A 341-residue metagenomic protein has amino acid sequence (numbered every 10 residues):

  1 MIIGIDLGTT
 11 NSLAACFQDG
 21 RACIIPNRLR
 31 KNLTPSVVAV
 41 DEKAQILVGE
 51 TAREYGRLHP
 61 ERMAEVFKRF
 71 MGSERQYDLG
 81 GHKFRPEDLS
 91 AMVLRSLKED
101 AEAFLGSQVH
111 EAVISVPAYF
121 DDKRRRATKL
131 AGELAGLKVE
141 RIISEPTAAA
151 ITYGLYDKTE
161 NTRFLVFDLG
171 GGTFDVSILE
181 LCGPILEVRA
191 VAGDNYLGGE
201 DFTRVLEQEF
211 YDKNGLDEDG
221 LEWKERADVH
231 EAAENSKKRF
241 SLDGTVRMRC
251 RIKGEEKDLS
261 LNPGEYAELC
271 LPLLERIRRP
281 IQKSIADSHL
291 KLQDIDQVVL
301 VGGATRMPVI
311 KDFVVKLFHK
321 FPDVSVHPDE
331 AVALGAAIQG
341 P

Functional and structural regions predicted by a protein language model:
M1-F70, Y77-K83, E102-P341: Oxyanion-binding/catalytic loops of NTP- or PPi-dependent enzymes
